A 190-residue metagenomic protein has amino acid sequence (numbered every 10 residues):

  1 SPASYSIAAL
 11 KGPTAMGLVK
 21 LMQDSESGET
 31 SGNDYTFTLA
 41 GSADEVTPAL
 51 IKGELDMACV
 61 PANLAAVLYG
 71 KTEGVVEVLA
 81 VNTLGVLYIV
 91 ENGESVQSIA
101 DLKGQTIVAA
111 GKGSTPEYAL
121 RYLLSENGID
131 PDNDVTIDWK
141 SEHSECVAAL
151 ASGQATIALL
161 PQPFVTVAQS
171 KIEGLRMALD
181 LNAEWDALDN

Functional and structural regions predicted by a protein language model:
P2-P13, N33-L39, E77, G104-A109 (+1 more regions): Short, well-ordered beta-strand elements
Y5, L10-A40, D44-E45, A49-I51 (+2 more regions): Short, polar/charged alpha-helical segment
P13-M16, N82-V90, A110-L123, D180-N190: Extracytoplasmic ligand-binding site segments that recognize negatively charged/polar headgroups
A15-V19, T47, I51, A62-A65 (+8 more regions): Extracytoplasmic/secreted envelope proteins and their assembly/folding machinery, especially bacterial periplasmic
L55-A58, V75-V81, V86: Short beta-strand-centered segments that line the small-molecule binding cleft or hinge of alpha/beta clamshell
N63-L64, T72, I137-D138, E142-N190: Pocket-lining segment of extracytoplasmic ligand-binding domains
E91-I107: Flexible hinge/capping segments at coil-to-helix
